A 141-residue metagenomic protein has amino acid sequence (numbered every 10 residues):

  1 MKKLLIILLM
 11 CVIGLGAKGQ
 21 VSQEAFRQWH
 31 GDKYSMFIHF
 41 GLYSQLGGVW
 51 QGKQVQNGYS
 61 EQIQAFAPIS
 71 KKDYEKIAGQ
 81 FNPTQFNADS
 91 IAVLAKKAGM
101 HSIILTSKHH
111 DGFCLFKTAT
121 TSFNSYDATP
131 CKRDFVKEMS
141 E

Functional and structural regions predicted by a protein language model:
M1-L4, A95: Positively charged n-region of N-terminal signal peptides that target proteins for export
L4-I13: Sec-dependent N-terminal signal peptides
G19-E141: Mature catalytic domains of secreted/periplasmic carbohydrate-active enzymes
